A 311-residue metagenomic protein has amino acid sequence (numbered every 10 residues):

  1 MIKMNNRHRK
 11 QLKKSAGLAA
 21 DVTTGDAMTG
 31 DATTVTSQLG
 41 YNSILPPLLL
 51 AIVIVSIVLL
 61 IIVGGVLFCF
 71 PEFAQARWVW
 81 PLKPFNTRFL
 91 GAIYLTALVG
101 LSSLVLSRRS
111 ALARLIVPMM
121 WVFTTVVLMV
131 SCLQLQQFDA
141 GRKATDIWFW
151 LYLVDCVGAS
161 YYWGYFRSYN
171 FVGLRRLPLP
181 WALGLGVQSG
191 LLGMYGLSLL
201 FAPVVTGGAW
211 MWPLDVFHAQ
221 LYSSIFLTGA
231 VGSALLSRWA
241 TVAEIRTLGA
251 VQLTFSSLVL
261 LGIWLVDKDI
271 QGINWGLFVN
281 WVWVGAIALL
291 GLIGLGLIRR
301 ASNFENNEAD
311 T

Functional and structural regions predicted by a protein language model:
H8, L12-L45: Short, Lys/Arg-rich, polar N-terminal cytosolic tail immediately upstream of the first transmembrane signal-anchor
S37-I116, A209-L214: An N-terminus-focused feature that recognizes amino-terminal "leader" regions
P46-V63, S168-W239: Surface-exposed interaction/gating patches
L49-V53, R109-M120, A182, A243-V251: Membrane-interfacial loop-to-transmembrane alpha-helix junctions, especially the N-terminal start
E72-W80, Q137-G141, F171, V204-W212 (+1 more regions): Membrane-interface helix termini and inter-helical loops of multi-pass transporters
F85-S102, V122-T125, F217-S237, T254: Core segments of alpha-helical transmembrane spans in multipass integral membrane proteins
T96-N170, G262, I273-N303: Hydrophobic, ordered structural segments
P118-S131, I225-G229, L248-W264: Hydrophobic alpha-helical membrane segments
